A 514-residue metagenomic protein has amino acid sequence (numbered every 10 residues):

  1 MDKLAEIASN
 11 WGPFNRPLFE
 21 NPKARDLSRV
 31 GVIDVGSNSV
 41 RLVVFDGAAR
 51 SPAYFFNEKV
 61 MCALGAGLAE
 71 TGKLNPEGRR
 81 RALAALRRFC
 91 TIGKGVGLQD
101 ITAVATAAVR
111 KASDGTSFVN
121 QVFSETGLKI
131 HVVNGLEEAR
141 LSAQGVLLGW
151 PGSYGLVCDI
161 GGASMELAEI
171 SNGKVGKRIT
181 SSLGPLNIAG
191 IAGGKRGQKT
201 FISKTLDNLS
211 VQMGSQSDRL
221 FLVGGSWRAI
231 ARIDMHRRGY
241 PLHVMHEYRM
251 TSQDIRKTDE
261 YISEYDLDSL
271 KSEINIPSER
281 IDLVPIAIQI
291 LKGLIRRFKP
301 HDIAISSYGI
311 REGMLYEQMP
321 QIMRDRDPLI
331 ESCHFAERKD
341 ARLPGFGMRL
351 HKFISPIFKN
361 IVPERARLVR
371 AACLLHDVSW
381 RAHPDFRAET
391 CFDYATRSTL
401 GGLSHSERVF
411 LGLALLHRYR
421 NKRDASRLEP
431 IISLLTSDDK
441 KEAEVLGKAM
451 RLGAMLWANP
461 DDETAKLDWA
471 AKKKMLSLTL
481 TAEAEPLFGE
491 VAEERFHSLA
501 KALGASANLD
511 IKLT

Functional and structural regions predicted by a protein language model:
M1-R29: Non-catalytic pre-domain segments flanking phosphatase-related domains
A8, L27-V30, V44-G47, A63 (+9 more regions): Helical "lid/coupling" subdomains associated with nucleotide-phosphate turnover
I33-S39, C158-S164, V223-S226, S307: A short acidic Gly-Thr/Ser loop motif
G36, A105-T106: A secondary-structure boundary/capping signal
V40, P52, M165, V175 (+1 more regions): Hydrophobic residues embedded in beta-strands of well-ordered beta-sheets
S51-C62, C90: N-terminal glycine-rich anion-binding loops that anchor highly charged ligand groups
E494-S498, A502-A505: C-terminal structured domains
L503-T514: A short amphipathic beta-strand at an alpha->beta junction
